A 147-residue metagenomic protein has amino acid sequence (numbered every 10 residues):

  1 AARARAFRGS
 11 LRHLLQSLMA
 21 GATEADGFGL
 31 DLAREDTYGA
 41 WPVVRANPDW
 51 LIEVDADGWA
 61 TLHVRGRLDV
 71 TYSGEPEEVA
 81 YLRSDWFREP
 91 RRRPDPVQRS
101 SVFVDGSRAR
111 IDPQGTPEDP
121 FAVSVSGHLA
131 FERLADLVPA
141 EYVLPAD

Functional and structural regions predicted by a protein language model:
A1-D147: Short beta-strand and adjacent turn/loop elements
